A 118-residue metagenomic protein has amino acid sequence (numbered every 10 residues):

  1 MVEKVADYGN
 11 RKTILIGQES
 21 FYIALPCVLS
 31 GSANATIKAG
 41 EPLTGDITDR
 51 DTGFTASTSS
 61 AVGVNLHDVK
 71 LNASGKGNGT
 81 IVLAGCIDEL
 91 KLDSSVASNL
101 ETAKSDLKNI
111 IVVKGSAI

Functional and structural regions predicted by a protein language model:
M1-I118: Surface-exposed, low-hydrophobicity beta-strand/loop segments enriched in small/polar/acidic residues
